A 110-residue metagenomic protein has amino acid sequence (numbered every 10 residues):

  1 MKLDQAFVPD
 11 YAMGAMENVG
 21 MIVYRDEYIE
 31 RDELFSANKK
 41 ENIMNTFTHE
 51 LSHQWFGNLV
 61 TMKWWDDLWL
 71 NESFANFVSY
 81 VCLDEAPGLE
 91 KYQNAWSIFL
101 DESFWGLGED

Functional and structural regions predicted by a protein language model:
M1-D110: Hydrophobic alpha-helical and helix-loop surface patches within well-folded domains that function as non-catalytic
